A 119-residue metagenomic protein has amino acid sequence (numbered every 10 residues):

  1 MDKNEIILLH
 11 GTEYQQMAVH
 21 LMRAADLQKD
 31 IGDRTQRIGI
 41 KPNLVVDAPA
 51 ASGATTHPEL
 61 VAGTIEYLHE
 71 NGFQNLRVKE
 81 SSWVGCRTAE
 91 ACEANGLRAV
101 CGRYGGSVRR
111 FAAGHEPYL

Functional and structural regions predicted by a protein language model:
M1-L119: N-terminal and secondary-structure boundary signal
